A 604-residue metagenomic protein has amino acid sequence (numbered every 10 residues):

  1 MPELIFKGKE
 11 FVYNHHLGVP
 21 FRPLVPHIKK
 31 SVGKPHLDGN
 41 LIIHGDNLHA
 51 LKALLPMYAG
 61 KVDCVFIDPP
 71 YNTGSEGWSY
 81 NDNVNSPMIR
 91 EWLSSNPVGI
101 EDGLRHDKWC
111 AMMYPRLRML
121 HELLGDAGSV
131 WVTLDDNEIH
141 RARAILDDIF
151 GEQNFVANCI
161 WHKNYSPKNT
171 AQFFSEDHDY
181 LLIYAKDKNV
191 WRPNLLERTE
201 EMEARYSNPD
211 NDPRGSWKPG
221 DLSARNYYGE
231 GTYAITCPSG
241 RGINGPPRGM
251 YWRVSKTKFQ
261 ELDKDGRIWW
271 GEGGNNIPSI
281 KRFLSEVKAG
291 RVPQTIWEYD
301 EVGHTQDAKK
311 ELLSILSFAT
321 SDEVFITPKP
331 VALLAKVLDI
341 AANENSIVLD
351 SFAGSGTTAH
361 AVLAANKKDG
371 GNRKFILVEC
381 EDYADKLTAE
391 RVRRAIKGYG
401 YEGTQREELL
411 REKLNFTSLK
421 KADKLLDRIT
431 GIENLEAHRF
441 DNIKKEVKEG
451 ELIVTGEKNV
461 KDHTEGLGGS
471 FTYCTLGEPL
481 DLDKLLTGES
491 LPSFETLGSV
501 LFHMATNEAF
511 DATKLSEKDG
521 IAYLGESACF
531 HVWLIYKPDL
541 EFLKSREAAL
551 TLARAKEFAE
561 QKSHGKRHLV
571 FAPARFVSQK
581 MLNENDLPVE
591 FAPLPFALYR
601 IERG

Functional and structural regions predicted by a protein language model:
M1-N40, L48, L54-D63, Y71 (+8 more regions): Accessory, often C-terminal, charged low-complexity segments
V32-G33, W92-E101, L313-S317: Gly-rich Lys/Arg/Thr-decorated short loops/hinges at beta-loop-alpha junctions or inter-strand turns that position
I67-P69, S351: Conserved beta-strand/loop positions that form the S-adenosyl-L-methionine
G74, G356-H360: Glycine-rich SAM-binding Motif I of class I
S79-L104: Aromatic- and acidic-residue-enriched carbohydrate-binding clefts of CAZyme catalytic domains
S321-A332: Conserved SAM-binding loop and adjacent beta-strand
S346-G354: Conserved class I S-adenosyl-L-methionine
A361-K367: Walker A/P-loop NTP-binding motif
